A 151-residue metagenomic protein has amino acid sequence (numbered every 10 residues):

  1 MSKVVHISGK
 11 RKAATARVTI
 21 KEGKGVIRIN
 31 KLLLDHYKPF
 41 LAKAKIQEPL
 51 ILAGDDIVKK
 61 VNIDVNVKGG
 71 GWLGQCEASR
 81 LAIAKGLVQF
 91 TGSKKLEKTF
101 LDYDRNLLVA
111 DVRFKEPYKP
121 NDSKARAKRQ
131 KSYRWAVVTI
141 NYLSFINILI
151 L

Functional and structural regions predicted by a protein language model:
S2-N66, A84-V137: Structured, basic alpha/beta domains of bacterial-type, RNA-associated proteins
N66-G74: A short glycine/serine-rich beta->alpha loop
L73-K85: Ordered, amphipathic secondary-structure segments that act as subunit-interaction surfaces in large macromolecular
Y142-L143, L149: Short hydrophobic targeting helices and cationic amphipathic motifs that mediate membrane/organellar targeting
